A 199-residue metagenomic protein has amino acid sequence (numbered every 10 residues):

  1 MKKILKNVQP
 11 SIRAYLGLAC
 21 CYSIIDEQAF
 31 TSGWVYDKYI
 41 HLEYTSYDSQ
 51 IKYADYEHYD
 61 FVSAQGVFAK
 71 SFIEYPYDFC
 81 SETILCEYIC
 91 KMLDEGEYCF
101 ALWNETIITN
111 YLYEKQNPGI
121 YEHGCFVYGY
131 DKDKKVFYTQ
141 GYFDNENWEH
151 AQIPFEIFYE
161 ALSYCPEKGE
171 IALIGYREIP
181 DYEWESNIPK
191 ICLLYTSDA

Functional and structural regions predicted by a protein language model:
K2-D181: Conserved active-site-adjacent core of cysteine acyl-enzyme catalytic domains
E183-I191: Non-catalytic accessory segments flanking enzymatic or RNA/DNA-binding domains
Y195-A199: Conserved small/polar residues in nucleotide/adenosyl-binding loops
